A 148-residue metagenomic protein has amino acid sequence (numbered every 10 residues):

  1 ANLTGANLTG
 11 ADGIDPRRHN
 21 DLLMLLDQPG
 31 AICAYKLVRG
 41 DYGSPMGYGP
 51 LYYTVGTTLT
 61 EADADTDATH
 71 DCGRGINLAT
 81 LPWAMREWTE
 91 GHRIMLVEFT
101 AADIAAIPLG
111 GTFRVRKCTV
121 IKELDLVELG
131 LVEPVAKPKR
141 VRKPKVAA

Functional and structural regions predicted by a protein language model:
A1-I14: A detector of tandem-repeat and repeat-rich interaction/domain scaffolds
A6-T9, Y52, D71, L126: Compositionally biased, low-complexity repeat tracts
L8, G43, L59, F113-R114 (+1 more regions): Polar low-complexity intrinsically disordered regions enriched in Ser/Thr and small residues
D15-G73: Long, positively charged binding patches that form subdomain-scale interaction surfaces for polyanionic ligands
E61-L124: ADP-ribosyltransferase catalytic core
K117-K139: Long, highly charged low-complexity segments enriched in Glu/Asp and Lys/Arg with interspersed Ser/Thr
K139-K145: Arg/Lys-rich low-complexity patches in intrinsically disordered regions that function as generic
